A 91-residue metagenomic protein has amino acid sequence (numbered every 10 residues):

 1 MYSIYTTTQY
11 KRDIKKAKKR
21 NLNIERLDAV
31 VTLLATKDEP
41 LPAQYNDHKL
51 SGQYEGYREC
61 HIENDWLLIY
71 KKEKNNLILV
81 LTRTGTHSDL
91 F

Functional and structural regions predicted by a protein language model:
M1-N64, E73-I78, S88-F91: Basic, Lys/Arg-enriched alpha-helical interface segments
G85: Residues forming the ATP-binding cleft of Hanks-type serine/threonine protein kinase domains
